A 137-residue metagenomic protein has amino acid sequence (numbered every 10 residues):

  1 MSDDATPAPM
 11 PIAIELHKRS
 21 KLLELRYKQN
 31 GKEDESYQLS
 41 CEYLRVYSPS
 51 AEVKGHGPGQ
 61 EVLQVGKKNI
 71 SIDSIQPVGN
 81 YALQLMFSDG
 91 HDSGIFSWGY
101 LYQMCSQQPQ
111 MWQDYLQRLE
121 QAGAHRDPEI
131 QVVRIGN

Functional and structural regions predicted by a protein language model:
M1-N137: Motif-centric detector for short Cys/His coordination patterns
